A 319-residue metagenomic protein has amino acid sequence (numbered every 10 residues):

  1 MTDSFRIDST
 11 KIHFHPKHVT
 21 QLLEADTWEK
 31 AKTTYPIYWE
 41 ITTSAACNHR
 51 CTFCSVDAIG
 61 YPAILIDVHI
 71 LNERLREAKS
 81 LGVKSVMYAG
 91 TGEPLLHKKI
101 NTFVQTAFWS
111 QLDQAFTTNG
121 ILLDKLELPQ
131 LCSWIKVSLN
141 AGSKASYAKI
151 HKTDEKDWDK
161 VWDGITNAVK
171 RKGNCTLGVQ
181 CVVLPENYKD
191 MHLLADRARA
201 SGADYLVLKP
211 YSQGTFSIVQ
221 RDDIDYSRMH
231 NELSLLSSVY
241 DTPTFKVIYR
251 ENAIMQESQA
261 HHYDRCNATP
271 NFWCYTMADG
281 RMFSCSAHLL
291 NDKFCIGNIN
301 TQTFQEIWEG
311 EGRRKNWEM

Functional and structural regions predicted by a protein language model:
M1-S9, T42, Y61, I66-H69 (+3 more regions): Radical SAM enzyme [4Fe-4S]-AdoMet core and its adjacent flexible, acidic and glycine-rich loops/tails across
M1-Y35, D57, R281-M319: Flexible mid-to-C-terminal extensions adjoining Fe-S/redox cofactors in radical SAM and related proteins
T2-W134, I150, V219-E232, L236: Conserved alpha-helical substructure of the radical SAM core
C47, C51, S55-A58, I165 (+3 more regions): Generic short alpha-helical hydrophobic face used as a protein-protein interaction/packing hotspot
G82, G90-G92, G120, A141 (+3 more regions): Glycine-centered flexibility sites
M87, G178-V179, K315-W317: Short, hydrophobic secondary-structure boundary micro-motifs
N101-F103, K209, N291, W308: Amphipathic, positively biased hydrophobic alpha-helical segments used for protein targeting and membrane insertion
